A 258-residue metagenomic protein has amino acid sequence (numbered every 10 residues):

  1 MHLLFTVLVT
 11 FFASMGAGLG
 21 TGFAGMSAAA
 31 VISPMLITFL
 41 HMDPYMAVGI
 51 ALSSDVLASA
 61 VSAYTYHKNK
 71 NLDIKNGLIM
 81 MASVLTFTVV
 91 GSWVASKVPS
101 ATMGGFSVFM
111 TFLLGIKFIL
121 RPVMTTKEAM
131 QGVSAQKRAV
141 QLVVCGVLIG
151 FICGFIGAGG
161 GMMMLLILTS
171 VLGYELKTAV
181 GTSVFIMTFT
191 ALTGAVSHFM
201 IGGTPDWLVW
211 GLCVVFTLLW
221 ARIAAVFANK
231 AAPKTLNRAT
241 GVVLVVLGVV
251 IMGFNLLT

Functional and structural regions predicted by a protein language model:
M1-L19, V31-F39, P44, T65-F151 (+2 more regions): Juxtamembrane transmembrane-helix boundary motif
M1-T6, S53-Y64, G159-L168: Hydrophobic, membrane-facing alpha-helical anchors
G18, V48-V56, V180-A191, L244: Transmembrane helix-bundle signature of multi-pass membrane transporters/permeases
F23-I32, G157-I167: Transmembrane helix boundary and interhelical junction motifs in multipass membrane proteins
M42-I50, K75-N76, G173-V184: Membrane-interface alpha-helices at helix entry/exit sites of multi-pass transporters
S54, T182-H198, L208-A221: A small-residue-rich subset of transmembrane alpha-helices
T126-K127, A158-M163, Y174-T178: Short, structured loop/turn "capping" segments at alpha-beta junctions
